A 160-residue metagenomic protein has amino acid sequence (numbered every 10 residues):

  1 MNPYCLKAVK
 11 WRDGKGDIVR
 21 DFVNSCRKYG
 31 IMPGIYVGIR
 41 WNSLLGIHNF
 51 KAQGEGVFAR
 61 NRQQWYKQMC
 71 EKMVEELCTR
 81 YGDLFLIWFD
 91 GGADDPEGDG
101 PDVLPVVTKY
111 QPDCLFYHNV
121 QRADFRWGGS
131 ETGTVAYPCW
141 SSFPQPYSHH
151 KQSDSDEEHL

Functional and structural regions predicted by a protein language model:
M1-L160: Mature catalytic domains of secreted/periplasmic carbohydrate-active enzymes
